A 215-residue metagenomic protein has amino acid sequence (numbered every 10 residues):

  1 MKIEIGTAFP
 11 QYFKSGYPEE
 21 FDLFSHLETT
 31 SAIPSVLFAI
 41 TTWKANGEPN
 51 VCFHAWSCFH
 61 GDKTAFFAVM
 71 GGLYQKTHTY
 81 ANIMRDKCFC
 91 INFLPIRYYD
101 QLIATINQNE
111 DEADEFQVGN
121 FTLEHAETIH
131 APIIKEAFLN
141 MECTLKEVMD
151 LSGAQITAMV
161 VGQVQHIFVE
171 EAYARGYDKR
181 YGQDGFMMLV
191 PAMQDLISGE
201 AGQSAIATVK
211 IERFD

Functional and structural regions predicted by a protein language model:
M1-D215: Basic, polyanion-binding surface patches
